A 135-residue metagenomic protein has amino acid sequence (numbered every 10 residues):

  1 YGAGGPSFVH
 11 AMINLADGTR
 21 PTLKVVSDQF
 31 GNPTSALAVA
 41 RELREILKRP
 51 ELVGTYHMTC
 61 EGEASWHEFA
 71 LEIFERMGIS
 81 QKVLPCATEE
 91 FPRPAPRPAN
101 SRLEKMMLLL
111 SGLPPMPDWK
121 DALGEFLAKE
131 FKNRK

Functional and structural regions predicted by a protein language model:
Y1-G31, L37-A38, R44: NAD(P)-dependent short-chain dehydrogenase/reductase
A3, S7, F30, T34 (+3 more regions): Residues at secondary-structure transition points
P6-H10, H67, L71, R102: Short, surface-exposed alpha-helical segments at coil->helix boundaries
A16-D17, L47-E51, F131: Residue-level signal for alpha-helix termini/capping positions
V39, L43, M58, F69 (+2 more regions): Non-catalytic, hydrophobic alpha-helical segments
E42, R49-P94, A99, L127: Mid/C-terminal beta-alpha module of Rossmann-like enzyme folds, strongest in SDR-family dehydrogenases/epimerases
A64, A99-K135: C-terminal amphipathic/interface module of NAD(P)-dependent oxidoreductases and related NAD-binding regulators
